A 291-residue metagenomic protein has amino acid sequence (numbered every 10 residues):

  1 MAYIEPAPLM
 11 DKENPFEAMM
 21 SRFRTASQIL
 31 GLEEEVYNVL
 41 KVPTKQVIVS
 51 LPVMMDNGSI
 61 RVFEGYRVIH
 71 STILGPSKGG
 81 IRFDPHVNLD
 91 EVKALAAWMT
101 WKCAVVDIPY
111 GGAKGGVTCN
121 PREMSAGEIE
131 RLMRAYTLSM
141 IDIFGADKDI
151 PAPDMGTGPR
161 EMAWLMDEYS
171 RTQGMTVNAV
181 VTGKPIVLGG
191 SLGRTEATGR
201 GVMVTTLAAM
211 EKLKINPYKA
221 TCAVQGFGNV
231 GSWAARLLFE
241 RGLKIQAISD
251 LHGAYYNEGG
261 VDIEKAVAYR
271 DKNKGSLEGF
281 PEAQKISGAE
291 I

Functional and structural regions predicted by a protein language model:
A7-S50: Short, Gly/Pro- and small/polar-rich lid/capping loops
N14, A18-S21, G31, V87-D90 (+12 more regions): Conserved active-site and cofactor/substrate-binding residues in soluble primary-metabolism enzymes
F23, S27-E34, A96-C103, M133-K148 (+5 more regions): Structural signal for hydrophobic packing residues in well-ordered secondary-structure cores of soluble enzyme domains
V39, S50-P52, V106-I108, P153-D154 (+2 more regions): A generic local secondary-structure boundary/capping motif
P43-T44, M55, I69-T72, K114-V117 (+2 more regions): Glycine-rich beta-alpha junction loops
V49-P121: Glycine-rich, N-terminal phosphate-binding loop and its surrounding beta-alpha-beta segment
A104-Y218: Glycine/serine-rich phosphate-binding loop and adjoining beta1-alpha1 elements at the start of nucleotide-handling
P185, G190-I291: Glycine-rich phosphate/diphosphate-binding loop of Rossmann-like nucleotide-binding domains
